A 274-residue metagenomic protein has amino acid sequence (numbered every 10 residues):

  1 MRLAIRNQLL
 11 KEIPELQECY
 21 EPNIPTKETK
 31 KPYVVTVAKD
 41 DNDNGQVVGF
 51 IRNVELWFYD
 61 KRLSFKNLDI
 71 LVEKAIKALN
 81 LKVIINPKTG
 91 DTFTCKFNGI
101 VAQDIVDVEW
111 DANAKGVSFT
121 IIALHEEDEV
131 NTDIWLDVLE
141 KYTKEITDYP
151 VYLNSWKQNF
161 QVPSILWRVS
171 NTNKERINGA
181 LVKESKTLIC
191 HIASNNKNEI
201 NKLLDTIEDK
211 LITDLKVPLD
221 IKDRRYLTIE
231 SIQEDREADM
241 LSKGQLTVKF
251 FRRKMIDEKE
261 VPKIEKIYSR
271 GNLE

Functional and structural regions predicted by a protein language model:
M1-A4, N42-G49, D91-E145, T172-S185 (+1 more regions): Short, charged interaction patches at domain edges and termini
M1-V48, D69, K77, L81-G99 (+2 more regions): Small/polar-rich, solvent-exposed N-terminal microdomains that initiate assembly or binding
Y33-V35, V117, I165, L188 (+1 more regions): A broad, low-specificity signal marking well-ordered, structured residues that form hydrophobic/aromatic
I51, Y59-D91, K96-Q103, N178-D220 (+2 more regions): Extracellular/virion structural assembly segments
S155-P163, S170, L204, K216-L241: Long hydrophobic alpha-helices with heptad-repeat/coiled-coil character
